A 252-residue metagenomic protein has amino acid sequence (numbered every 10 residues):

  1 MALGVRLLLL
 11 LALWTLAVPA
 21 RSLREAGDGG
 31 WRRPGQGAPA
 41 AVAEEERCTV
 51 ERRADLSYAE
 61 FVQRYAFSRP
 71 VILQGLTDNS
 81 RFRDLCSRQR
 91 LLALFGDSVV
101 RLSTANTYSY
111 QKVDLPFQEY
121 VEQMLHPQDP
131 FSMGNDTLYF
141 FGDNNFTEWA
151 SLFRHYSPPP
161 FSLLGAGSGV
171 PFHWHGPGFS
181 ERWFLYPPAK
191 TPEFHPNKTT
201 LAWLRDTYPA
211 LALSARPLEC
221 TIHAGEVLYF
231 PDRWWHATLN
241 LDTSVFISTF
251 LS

Functional and structural regions predicted by a protein language model:
A2-V227, W235-S252: N-terminal accessory scaffold of Fe(II)-dependent oxygenases
